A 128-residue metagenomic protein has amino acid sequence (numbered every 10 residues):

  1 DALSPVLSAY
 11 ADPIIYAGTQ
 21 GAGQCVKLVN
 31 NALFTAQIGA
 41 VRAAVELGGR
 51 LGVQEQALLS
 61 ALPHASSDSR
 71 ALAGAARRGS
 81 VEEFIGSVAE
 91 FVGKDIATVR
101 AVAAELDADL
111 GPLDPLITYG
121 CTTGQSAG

Functional and structural regions predicted by a protein language model:
D1-N31: Rossmann-fold dinucleotide-binding core
A22-D109, P115-G128: Helical "substrate-binding/catalytic lid" subdomain of Rossmann-like NAD(P)-dependent dehydrogenases/reductases
